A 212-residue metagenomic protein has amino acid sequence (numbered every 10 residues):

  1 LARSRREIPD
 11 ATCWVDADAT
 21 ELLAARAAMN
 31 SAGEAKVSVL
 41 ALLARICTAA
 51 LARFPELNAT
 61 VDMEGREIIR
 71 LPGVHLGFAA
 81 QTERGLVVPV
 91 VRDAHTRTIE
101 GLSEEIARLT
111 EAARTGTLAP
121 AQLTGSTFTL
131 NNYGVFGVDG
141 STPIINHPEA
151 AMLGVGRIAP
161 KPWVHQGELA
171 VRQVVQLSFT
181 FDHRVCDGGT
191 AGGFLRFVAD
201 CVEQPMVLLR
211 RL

Functional and structural regions predicted by a protein language model:
L1-L212: C-terminal catalytic/motor cores of large multi-domain enzyme assemblies
